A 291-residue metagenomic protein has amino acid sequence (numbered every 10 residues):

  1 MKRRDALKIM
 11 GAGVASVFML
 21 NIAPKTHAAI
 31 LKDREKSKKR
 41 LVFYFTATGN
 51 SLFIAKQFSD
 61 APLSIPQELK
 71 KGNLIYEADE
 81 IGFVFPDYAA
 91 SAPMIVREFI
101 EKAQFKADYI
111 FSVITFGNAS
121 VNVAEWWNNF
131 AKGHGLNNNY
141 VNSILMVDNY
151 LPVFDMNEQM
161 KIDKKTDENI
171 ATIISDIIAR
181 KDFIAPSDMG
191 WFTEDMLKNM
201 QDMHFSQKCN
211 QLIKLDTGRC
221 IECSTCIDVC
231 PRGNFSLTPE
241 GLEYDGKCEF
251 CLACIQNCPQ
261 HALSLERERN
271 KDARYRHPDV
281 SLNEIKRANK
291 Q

Functional and structural regions predicted by a protein language model:
D5-H27: N-terminal export signals
I22-A47, F53-I54, D60: C-terminal segment of N-terminal export signals and the immediately downstream linker at the start of the mature
A28, F250-Q291: Flanking helices and flexible, charged tails adjoining ferredoxin-like Fe-S electron-transfer domains in multi-subunit
A61-L69, T238: Short gly/ser/thr-rich secondary-structure transition/capping motifs
P66-D148: Helix-loop-strand module that forms the ligand-binding subsite of alpha/beta enzymes
N138-I221, D228, R269, R276-Q291: Ferredoxin-type iron-sulfur electron-transfer modules and their immediate structural context
L215-D216, I221-E249, A253-N270: Iron-sulfur cluster-binding cysteine motifs and their immediate structural context in ferredoxin-like electron-transfer
